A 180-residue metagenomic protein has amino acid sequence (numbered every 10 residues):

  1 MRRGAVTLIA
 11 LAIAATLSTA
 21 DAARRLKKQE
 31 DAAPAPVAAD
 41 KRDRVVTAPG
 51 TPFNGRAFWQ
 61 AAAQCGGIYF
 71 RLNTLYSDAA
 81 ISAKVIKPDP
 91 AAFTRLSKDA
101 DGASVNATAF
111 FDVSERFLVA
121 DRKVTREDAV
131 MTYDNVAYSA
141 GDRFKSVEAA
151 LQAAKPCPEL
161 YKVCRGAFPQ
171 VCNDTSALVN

Functional and structural regions predicted by a protein language model:
M1-L8: Bacterial N-terminal signal peptides that target proteins for export
L8-T16: Bacterial N-terminal signal peptides
L11, N54-G55, S146, Y161: Residues embedded in well-ordered secondary-structure elements
A20-P34: Cleaved targeting-peptide boundary
A33-D43: Helix-turn-helix repeat elements of alpha-solenoid scaffolds
D43-G50: Short, charged/polar, low-complexity loop and linker segments that flank or interrupt alpha-helical bundles
T51-A120: Short N-proximal segments of mature Sec-exported proteins
K98-N180: Compact alpha-helical subdomains of small soluble proteins
